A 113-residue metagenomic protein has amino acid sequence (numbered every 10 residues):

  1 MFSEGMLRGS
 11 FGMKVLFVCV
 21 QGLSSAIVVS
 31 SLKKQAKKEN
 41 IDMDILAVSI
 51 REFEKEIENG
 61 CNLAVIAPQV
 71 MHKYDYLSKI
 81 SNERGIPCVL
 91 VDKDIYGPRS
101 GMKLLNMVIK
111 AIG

Functional and structural regions predicted by a protein language model:
M1-G12: Short, Lys/Arg-enriched N-terminal segments with co-localized hydrophobic residues within the first ~10-30 amino acids
V15-K37: Short, charged N-terminal beta->alpha structural module
Q21, Q69-M71: Short glycine-rich anion-binding loops that position phosphate/pyrophosphate groups of nucleotides and phosphorylated
A36-I41, N82-I86: Short helix-capping segments at alpha-helix termini
D42-K55: A short, well-structured beta->alpha microelement
E58-A64: Short acidic/histidine-rich motifs immediately flanking catalytic phosphotransfer sites in two-component signaling
H72-I95: A short, gly/pro- and small-residue-rich
P87-G113: Ser/Thr/Gly-rich flexible loops in soluble cytosolic domains mediating phosphotransfer, phosphorylation
